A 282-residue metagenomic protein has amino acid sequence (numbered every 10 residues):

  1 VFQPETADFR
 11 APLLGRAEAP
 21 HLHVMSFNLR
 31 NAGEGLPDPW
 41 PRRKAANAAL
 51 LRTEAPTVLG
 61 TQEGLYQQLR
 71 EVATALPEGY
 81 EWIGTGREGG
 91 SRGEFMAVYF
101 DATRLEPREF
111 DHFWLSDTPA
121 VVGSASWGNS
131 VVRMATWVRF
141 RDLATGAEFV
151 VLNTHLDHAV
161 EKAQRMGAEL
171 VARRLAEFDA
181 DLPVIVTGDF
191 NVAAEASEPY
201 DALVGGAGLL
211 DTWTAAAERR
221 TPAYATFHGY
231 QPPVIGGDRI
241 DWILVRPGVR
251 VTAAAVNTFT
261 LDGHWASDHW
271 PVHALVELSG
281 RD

Functional and structural regions predicted by a protein language model:
V1-L14, R104, R139, K162 (+2 more regions): Metal-dependent phosphoester-hydrolase catalytic domains
V1-R16, V58-E148, A255: Structured beta-strand-rich core segments of catalytic domains in phosphoester-bond hydrolases
V1-W40: Mobile, glycine- and charge-enriched loop segments and immediately flanking short secondary-structure elements within
H21-E34, M96, R108-F113, W137 (+1 more regions): Active-site-proximal beta-strand elements of phosphoester/diester hydrolases
H23-L29, N47-V72, Y99, V138 (+6 more regions): Active-site beta-strand/loop signature of hydrolases that rely on acidic residues for catalysis
S26-A45, L115-S130, D157-V160: Acidic/histidine-rich helix-loop elements that form or flank divalent-metal/phosphate-binding sites at the catalytic
L29-A32, L65-Q68, R87-G90, R104-L105 (+5 more regions): Solvent-exposed loop/turn segments at secondary-structure junctions within structured extracellular/periplasmic domains
P37-K44, Q62-Y66, R92, V131 (+3 more regions): Solvent-exposed, acidic/flexible segments
